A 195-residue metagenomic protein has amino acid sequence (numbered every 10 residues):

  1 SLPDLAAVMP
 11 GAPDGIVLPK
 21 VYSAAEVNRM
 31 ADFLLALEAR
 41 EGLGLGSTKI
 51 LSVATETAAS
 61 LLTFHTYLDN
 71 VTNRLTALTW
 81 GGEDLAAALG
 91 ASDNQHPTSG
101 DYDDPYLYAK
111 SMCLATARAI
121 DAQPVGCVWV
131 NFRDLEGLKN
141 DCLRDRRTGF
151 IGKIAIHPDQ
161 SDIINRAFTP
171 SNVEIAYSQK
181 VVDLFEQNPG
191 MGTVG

Functional and structural regions predicted by a protein language model:
S1-G195: Expand to "…catalyze enediolate/carbanion chemistry for C-C bond making/breaking, isomerization, decarboxylation
